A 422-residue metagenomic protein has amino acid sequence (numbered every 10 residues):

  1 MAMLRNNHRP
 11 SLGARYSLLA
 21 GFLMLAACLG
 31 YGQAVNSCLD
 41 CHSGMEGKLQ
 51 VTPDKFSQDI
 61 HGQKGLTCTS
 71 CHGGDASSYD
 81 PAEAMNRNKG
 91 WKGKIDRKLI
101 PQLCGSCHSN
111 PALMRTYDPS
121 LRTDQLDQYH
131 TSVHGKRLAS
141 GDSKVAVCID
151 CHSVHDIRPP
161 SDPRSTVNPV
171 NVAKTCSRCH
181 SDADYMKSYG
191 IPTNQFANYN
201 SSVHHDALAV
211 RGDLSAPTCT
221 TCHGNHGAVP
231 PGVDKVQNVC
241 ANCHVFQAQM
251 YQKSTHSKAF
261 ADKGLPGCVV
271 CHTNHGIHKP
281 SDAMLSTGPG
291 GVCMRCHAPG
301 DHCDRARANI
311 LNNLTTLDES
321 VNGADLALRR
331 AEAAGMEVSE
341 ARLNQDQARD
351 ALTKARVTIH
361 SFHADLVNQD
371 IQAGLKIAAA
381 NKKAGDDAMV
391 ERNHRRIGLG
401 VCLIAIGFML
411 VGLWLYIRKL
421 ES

Functional and structural regions predicted by a protein language model:
M1-A14: N-terminal secretory signal peptides that target proteins for export/translocation
L4, G30-V411: Short sequence/structural segments immediately N-terminal
S17-G30: Bacterial N-terminal signal peptides
G407-S422: Juxtamembrane interface at the cytosolic side of transmembrane helices
